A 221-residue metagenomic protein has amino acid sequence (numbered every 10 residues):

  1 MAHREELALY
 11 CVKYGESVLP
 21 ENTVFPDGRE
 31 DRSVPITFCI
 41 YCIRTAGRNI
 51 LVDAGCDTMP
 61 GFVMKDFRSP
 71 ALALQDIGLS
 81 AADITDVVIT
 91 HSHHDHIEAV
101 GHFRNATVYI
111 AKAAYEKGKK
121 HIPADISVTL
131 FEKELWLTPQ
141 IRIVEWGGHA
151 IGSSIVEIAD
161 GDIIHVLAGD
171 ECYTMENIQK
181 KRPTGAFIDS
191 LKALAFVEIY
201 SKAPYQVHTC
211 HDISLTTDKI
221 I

Functional and structural regions predicted by a protein language model:
M1-A8, I163, C172-I221: Accessory terminal helices/loops
M1-R48, A195-A203, T216-I221: Zn-dependent metallo-beta-lactamase
Y14-G15, A54-D57, S92, A113-A114 (+3 more regions): Active-site metal-binding loops of divalent metal-dependent hydrolases
E21-C42, R48-D86: Pre-active-site segment of Zn-dependent metallo-hydrolases
C39-C42, S154-I158: Short acidic loop-to-beta-strand element that houses the catalytic metal-binding Asp/Glu of nuclease active sites
I50-V52, V88, H165-L167, H208: Residue-level marker for buried hydrophobic side chains located in beta-strands that build the well-ordered beta-sheet
R68, L72-L79, D83, H102 (+4 more regions): Metallo-beta-lactamase
I84-D95: Metallo-beta-lactamase
